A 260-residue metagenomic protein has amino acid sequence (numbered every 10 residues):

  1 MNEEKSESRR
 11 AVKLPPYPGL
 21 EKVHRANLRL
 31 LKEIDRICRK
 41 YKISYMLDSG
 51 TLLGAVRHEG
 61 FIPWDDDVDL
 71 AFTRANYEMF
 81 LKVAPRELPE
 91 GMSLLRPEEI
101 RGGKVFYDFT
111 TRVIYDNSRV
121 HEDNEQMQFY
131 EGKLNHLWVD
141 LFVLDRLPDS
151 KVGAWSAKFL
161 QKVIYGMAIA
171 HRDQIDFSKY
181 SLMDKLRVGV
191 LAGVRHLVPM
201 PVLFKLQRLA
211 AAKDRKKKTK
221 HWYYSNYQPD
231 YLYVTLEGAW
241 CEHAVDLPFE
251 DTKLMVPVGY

Functional and structural regions predicted by a protein language model:
M1-N2, V12: Non-catalytic N-terminal targeting/anchoring module and adjacent flexible stem/linker that precedes the structured
E7, A11-R39, A84-D149, M167-V258: Conserved catalytic core of two-metal-ion nucleotidyltransferases
D35-V68, F72-Y77, L81, A239: Active-site nucleotide-donor binding segment shared across nucleotidyl transfer reactions
N76, G259-Y260: A generic "binding-loop/recognition-motif" signal
K151-A157: A short secondary-structure junction signal
